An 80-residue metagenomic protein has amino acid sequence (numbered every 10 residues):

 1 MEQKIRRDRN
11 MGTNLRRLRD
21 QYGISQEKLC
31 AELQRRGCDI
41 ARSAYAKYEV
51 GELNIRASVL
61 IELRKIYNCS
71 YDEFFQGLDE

Functional and structural regions predicted by a protein language model:
M1-G23: A short, Lys/Arg-rich alpha-helix, primarily the initiator
L15, L29-C30, Y45-Y48, F74: Conserved hydrophobic/aromatic packing and binding residues within compact polymer-binding modules
L15, Q26, R42, A57-L60: Helix-turn-helix DNA-binding elements, focusing on the entry/boundary residues of the two helices that contact DNA
R19, C30, Q34, R64: The alpha-helix within a helix-turn-helix
Q34-N54: Recognition helix of helix-turn-helix/homeodomain-like DNA-binding domains that insert into the DNA major groove
R56-E73: DNA major-groove recognition helix of helix-turn-helix/homeodomain DNA-binding modules
E73-E80: Short amphipathic recognition helices of helix-turn-helix/homeodomain-type DNA-binding modules
